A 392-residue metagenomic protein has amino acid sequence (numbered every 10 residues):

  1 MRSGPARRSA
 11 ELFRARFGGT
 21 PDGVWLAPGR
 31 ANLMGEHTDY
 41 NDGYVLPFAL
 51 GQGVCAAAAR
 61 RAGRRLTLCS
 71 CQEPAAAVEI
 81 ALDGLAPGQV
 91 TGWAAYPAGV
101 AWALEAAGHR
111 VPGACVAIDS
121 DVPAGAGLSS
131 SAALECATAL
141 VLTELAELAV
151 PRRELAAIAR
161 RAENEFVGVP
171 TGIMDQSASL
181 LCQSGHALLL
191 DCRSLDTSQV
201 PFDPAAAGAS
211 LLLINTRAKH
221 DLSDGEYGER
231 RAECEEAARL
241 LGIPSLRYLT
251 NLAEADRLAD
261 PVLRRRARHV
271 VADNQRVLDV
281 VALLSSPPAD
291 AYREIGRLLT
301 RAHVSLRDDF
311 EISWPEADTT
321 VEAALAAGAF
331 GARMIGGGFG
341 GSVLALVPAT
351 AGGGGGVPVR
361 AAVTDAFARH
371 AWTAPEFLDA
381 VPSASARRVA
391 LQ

Functional and structural regions predicted by a protein language model:
M1-R30, M34, C55, A59-V90 (+2 more regions): C-terminal nucleotide
M1-W25, R30-H37, N41-Y44, A77 (+5 more regions): Gly/Ser-rich oxyanion-binding loop with an adjacent helix/lid that shapes the negatively charged ligand pocket
D42-A49, R230-R231: Short Gly/aromatic-enriched secondary-structure transition segments
P47-A49, A57-R60, G108: Short, charge-rich binding segments
L50-Q52, R110, L181-S184, A205-G208 (+1 more regions): A short, structural micro-pattern
G340: Glycine-rich phosphate-binding loops that contact phosphosugars or nucleotide phosphates
